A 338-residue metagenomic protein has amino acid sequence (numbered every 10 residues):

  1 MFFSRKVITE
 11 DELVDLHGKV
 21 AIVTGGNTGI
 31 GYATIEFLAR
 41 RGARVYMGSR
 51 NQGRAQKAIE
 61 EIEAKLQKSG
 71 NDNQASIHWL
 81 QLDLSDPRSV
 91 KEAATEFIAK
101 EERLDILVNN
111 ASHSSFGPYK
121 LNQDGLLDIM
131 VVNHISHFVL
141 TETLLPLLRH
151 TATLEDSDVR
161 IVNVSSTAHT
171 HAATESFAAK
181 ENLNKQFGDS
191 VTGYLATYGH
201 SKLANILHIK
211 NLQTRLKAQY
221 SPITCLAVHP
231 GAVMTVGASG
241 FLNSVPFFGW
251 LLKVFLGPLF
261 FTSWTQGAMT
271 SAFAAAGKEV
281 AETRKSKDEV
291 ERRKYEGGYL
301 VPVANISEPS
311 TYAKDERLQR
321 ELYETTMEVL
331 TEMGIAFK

Functional and structural regions predicted by a protein language model:
M1-Q81, S85-E92, E96-D105, S114 (+2 more regions): NAD(P)H-dependent oxidoreductase Rossmann-fold/reductase module
P87-K91, M130, H134-E142, I206: Conserved active-site region of classical short-chain dehydrogenase/reductase
A111: Active-site segment flanking the S-adenosylmethionine/decSAM binding pocket in AdoMet-dependent transferases
F116-V132: Short alpha-helical oligomerization interface
V132-E155, H169-A172, Q213-T214, A218: Amphipathic alpha-helical dimer-interface segment in Rossmann-like NAD(P)H-dependent oxidoreductases
S166: Residue(s) in the substrate-gating loop at a strand-loop-helix junction that position the organic substrate next
